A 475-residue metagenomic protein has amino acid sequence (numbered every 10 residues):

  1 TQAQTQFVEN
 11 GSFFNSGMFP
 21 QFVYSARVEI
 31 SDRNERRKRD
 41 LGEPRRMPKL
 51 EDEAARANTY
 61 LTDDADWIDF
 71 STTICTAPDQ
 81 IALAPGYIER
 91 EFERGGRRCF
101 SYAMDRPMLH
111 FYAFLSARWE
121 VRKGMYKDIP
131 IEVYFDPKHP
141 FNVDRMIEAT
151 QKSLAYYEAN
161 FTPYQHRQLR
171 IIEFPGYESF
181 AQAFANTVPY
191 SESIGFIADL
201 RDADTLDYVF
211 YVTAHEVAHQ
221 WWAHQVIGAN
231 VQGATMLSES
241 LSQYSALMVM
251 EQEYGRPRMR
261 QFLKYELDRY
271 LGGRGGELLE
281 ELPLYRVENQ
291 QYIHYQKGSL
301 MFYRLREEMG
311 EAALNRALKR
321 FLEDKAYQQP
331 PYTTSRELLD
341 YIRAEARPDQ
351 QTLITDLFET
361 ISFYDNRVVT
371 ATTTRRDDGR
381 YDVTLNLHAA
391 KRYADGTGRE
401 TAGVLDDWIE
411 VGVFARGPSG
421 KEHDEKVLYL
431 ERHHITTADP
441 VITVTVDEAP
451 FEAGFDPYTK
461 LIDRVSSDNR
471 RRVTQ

Functional and structural regions predicted by a protein language model:
T1-D66, M125, T459-Q475: Glycine/proline-rich low-complexity spacer/linker segments in large multi-domain proteins
Q6, G11-G17, R98-M104, E132-Y134 (+3 more regions): Generic recognition of long tandem-repeat/solenoid scaffolds
E29-I30, N34-A214, Y244: Hydrophobic helix-coil surface modules that form long, contiguous segments used for peptide/substrate interaction
Y60-T62, Q290, R399-T401: Outer-membrane beta-barrel proteins
I81-A84, Q351, F363-H434, D439-P457: Beta-strand-rich binding/interaction modules
Y102, V133-N386: Hydrophobic alpha-helical and helix-loop surface patches within well-folded domains that function as non-catalytic
P107, K138-P140, G195, V249 (+3 more regions): Short, glycine-/Ser/Thr-/acidic-enriched flexible segments
H110-M125, T397-I409, D456-I462: Extended Gly/Ser/Thr-rich low-complexity repeat segments, especially those forming or decorating extracellular
